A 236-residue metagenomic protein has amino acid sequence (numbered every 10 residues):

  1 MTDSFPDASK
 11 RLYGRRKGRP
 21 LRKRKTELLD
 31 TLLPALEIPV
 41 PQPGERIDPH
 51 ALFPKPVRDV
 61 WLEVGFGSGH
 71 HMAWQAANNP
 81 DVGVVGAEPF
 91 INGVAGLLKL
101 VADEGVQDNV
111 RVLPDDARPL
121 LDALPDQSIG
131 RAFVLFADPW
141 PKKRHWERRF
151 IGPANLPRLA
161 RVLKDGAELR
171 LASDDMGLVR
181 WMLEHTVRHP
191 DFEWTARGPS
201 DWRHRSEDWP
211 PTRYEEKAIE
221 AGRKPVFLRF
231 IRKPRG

Functional and structural regions predicted by a protein language model:
M1-L62, H70-A77: S-adenosyl-L-methionine
D59-D122: SAM cofactor-binding core of SAM-dependent methyltransferases, primarily the Rossmann-like beta-alpha-beta module
D122-R131, F136: A short acidic, Gly/Pro-enriched loop at the edge of an enzyme's catalytic core that lines a small-molecule cofactor
A132, L159-A160, L169, M182: Class I S-adenosylmethionine-dependent transferase superfamily signal
H145, A172-H189: Conserved class I S-adenosyl-L-methionine
I151-D165: A short glycine-rich, Lys/Arg-flanked "PGG" loop and its adjoining helix->strand segment in the class I
D165-S173: Conserved beta-strand signature within the Rossmann-like core of class I S-adenosyl-L-methionine
E184-G236: Class I S-adenosyl-L-methionine
